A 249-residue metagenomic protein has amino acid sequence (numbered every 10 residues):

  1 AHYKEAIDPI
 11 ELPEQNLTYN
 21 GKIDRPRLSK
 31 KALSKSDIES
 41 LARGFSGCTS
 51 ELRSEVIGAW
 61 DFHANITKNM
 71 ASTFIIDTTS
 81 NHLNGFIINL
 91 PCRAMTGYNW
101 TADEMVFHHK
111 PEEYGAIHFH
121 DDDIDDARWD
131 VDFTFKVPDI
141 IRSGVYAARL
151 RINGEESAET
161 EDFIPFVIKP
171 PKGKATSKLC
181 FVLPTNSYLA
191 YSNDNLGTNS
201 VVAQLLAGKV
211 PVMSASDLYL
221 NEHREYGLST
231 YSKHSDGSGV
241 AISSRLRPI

Functional and structural regions predicted by a protein language model:
A1-R93: Extracellular glycan-associated modules
Y3-I7, D122-W129: Extracellular beta-rich ligand/substrate-recognition surface
K30, L150, L183: Glycine-rich, histidine-containing beta strand-loop boundary motifs that form or position
R93-D125, V145, A158-I249: Aromatic-Pro/Gly-enriched surface loop or interdomain linker that acts as a lid/target-recognition segment
V131-F135: Short strand-edge motifs at loop-to-beta-strand transitions and within beta-strands of extracellular beta-rich domains
K136-I140: Short, surface-exposed loop/turn segments at beta-strand-coil junctions that are enriched for proline with nearby
G144-L150: Short, aromatic- and glycine-rich surface loops/edge beta-strands on solvent-exposed regions
N153-S157: Short, solvent-exposed loop/turn segments at the edges of extracellular beta-sandwich modules
